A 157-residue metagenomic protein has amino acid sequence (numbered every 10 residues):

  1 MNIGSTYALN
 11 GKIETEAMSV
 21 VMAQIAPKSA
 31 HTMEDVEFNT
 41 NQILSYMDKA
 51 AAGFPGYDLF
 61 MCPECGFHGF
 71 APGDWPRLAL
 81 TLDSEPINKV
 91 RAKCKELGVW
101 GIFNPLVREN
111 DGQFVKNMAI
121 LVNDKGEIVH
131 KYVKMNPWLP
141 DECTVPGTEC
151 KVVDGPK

Functional and structural regions predicted by a protein language model:
M1-G11: A short, compositionally biased domain-edge/stem linker segment
L9-M22, V152-K157: Beta-strand-turn-beta hairpins that frame and shape the catalytic cleft of phosphate-ester-processing enzymes
Q24-D48: N-terminal phosphate-binding loop and adjacent alpha-helix
A26, G66, L106-V107: Catalytic metal-binding/acid-base residues of hydrolase active sites
D35-E37, D74-T81: Short glycine-enriched, charge-decorated loop/helix-capping segments at active-site entrances that position
Y46-R77, C94, G101-I102: Active-site beta-strand/loop signature of hydrolases that rely on acidic residues for catalysis
D83-R108: A short, hydrophobic beta-strand-centered structural micro-motif
A92, E109-K157: Active-site catalytic loop in hydrolytic enzyme cores
